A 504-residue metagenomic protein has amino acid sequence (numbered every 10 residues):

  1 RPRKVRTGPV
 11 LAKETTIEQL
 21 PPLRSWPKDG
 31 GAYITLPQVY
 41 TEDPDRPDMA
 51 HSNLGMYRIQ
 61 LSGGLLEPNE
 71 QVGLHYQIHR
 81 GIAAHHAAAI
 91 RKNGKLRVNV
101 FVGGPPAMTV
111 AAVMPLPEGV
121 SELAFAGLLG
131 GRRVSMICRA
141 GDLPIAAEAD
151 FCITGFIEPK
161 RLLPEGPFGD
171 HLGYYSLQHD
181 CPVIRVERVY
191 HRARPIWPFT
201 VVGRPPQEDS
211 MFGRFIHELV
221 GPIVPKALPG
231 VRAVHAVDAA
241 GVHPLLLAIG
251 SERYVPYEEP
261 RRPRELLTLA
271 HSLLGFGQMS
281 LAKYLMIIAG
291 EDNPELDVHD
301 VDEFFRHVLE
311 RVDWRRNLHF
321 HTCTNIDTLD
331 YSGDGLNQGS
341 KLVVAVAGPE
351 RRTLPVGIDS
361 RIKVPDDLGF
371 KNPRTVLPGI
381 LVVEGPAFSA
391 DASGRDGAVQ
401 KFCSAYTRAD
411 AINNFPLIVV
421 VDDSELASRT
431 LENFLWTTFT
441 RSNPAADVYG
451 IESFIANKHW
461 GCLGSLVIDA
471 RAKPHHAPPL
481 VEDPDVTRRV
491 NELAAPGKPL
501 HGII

Functional and structural regions predicted by a protein language model:
R1-V183, E187-I504: Extended, highly charged
